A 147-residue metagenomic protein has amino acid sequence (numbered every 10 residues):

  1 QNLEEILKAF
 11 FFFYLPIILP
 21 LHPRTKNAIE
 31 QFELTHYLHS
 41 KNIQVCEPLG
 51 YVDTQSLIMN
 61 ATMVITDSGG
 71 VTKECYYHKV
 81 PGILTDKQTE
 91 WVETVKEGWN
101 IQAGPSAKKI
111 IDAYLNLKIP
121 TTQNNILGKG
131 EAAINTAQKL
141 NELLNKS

Functional and structural regions predicted by a protein language model:
Q1-F13, T25-S147: Nucleotide-activated sugar donor-binding and catalytic core shared by glycosyltransferases and related lipid-linked
P16-P23: Short internal beta-strands
